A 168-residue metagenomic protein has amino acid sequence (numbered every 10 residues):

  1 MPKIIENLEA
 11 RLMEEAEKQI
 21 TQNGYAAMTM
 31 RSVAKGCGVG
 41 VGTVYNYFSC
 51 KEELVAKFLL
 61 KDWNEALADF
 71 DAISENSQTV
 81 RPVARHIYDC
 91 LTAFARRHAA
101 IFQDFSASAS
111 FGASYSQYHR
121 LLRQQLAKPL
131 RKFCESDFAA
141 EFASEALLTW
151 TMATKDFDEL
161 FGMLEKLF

Functional and structural regions predicted by a protein language model:
M1-N23, A27-G36, E53: Basic, helix-initiating cap at the start of DNA-binding domains
T29, A100-F105, S114: Short, hydrophobic secondary-structure boundary micro-motifs
K35, S49-C50, L60: Residue-level detection of the helix-turn-helix DNA-binding "recognition helix"
G38-F48: Short hydrophobic/aromatic patch on the recognition helix
L54-D62, F102, Y115-Y118: Alpha-helical DNA-contacting segments of helix-turn-helix folds
K57, K61, A68-R96, A140: Hydrophobic alpha-helical connector segments
L67, S110-E141, K155-E159: Amphipathic alpha-helical packing segments from all-alpha helical-bundle domains
A93, R97, I101, K132-F168: Amphipathic C-terminal alpha-helical segment
